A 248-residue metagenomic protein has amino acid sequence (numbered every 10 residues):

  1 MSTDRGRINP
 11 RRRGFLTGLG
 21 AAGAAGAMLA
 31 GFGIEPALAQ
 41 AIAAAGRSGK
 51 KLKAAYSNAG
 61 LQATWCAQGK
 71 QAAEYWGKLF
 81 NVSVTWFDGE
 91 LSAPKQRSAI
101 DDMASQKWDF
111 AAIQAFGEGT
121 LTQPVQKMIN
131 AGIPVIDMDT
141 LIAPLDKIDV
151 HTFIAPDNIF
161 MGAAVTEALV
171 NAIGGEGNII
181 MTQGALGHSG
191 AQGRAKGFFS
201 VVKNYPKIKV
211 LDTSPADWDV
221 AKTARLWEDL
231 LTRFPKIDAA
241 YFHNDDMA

Functional and structural regions predicted by a protein language model:
M1-R11, A21-L38: N-terminal secretory signal peptides
L38-A54, K78, G174-E176: Immediate post-signal peptide segment of exported/extracytoplasmic ligand-binding proteins
A54-Q62, K70-Y75, A163-T213: An alpha-beta-alpha
N58, W86-E90, Q114, D139 (+1 more regions): Residue-level recognition of beta-strand->loop/alpha-helix junctions
L79-G89, N204-A216, V220: Short beta-strand elements in bilobed, periplasmic/extracellular small-molecule ligand-binding domains
M103-F110, F234-I237: Short acidic/histidine-rich motifs immediately flanking catalytic phosphotransfer sites in two-component signaling
A115-N130, F198, D212, A216-A248: Hydrophobic alpha-helical
G119-F160, N171, N178, G184: Flexible loop/hinge segments that line or gate small-molecule binding clefts
